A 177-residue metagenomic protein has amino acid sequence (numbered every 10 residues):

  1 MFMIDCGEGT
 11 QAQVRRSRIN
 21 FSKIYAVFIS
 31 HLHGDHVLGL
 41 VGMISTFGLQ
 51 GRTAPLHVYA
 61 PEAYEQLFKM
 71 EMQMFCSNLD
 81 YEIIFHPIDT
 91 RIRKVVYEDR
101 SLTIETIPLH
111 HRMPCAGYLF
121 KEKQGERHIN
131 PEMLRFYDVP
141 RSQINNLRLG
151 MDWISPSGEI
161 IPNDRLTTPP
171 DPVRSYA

Functional and structural regions predicted by a protein language model:
M1-I19, T53-P55, Y118-F120, R127 (+1 more regions): Conserved beta-strand hairpin/beta-sheet module of binuclear metal-dependent hydrolase folds, prominently
E8-Y59, P87-D89: Active-site metal-binding motif and surrounding structural segment of the metallo-beta-lactamase
I19-S22, Y81, R100-L102: Structured loop/turn residues at beta-strand edges in well-structured enzyme cores
H57, E82-I84, T103: Conserved beta-strand segments of alpha/beta enzyme cores
A60-E65: Conserved Walker A/P-loop ATP-binding site and its immediately adjacent core in helicase/helicase-like ATPase domains
L67-M74: Active-site-proximal loop->helix
F75-D89: A glycine-rich helix N-cap at a beta->alpha junction
D89-A177: Metal-dependent phosphodiesterase/nuclease catalytic metal-binding core
